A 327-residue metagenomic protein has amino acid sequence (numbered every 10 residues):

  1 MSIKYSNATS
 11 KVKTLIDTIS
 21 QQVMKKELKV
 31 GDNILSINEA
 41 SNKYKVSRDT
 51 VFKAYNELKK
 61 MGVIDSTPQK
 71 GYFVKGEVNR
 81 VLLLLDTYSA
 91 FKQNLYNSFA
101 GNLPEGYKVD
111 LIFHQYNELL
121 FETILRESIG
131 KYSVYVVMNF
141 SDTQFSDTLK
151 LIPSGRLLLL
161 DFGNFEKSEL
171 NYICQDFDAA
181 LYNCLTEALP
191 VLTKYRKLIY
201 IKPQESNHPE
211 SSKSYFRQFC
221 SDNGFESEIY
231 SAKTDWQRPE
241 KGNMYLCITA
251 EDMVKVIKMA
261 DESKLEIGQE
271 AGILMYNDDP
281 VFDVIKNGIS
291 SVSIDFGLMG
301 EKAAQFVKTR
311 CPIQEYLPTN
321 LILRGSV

Functional and structural regions predicted by a protein language model:
M1-K43: Extreme N-terminal segment that seeds HTH/winged-HTH DNA-binding domains in transcriptional regulators
K25, I37, T67, Y72-E127 (+1 more regions): Amphipathic helical "hinge" segments at domain boundaries
K29-S66: N-terminal helix-turn-helix
L82, K131-F140, K197-P203, K241-A250 (+1 more regions): Periplasmic-binding protein-like
S141-A179, N277-N287: Flexible loop/hinge segments that line or gate small-molecule binding clefts
G163-Y200, V292-P312: Hydrophobic alpha-helical segments within soluble ligand-binding/sensing domains
N183-N223, E315-V327: An alpha-beta-alpha
V191, E240-K241, E251-V327: Flexible loop/turn connectors
